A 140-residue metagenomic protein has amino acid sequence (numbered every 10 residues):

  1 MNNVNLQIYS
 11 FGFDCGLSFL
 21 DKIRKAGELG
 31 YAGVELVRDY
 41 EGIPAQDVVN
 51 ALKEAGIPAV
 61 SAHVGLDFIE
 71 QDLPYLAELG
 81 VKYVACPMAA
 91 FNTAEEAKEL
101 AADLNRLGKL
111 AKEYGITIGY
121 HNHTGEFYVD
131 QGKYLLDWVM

Functional and structural regions predicted by a protein language model:
M1-Y83: N-terminal pre-domain/capping segments
L17, V60-M140: Active-site acidic/histidine proton-transfer and metal-coordination neighborhood in alpha/beta enzyme cores
